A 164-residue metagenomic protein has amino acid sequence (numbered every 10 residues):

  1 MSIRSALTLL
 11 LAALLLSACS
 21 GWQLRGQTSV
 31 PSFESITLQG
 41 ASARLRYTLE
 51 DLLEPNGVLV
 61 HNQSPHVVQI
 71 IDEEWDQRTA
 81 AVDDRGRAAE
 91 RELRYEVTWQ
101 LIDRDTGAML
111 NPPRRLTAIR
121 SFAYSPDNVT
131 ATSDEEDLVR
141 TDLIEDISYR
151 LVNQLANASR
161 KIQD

Functional and structural regions predicted by a protein language model:
M1-L7: Bacterial N-terminal signal peptides that target proteins for export
L15-A18: C-terminal motif of bacterial Sec signal peptides marking the signal peptidase cleavage site
S20-Q23: Bacterial signal peptide processing site
S32-S42: Short loop->beta-strand "edge-of-pocket" segments that line small-molecule binding or catalytic clefts across diverse
G40-I71: Post-signal-peptide N-terminal segment of Sec-exported extracytoplasmic proteins
N56, H66, I71-R115, I119-D137 (+1 more regions): Surface-exposed short loop/turn segments
V129-D164: C-terminal/domain-edge helix-coil "capping" segments
